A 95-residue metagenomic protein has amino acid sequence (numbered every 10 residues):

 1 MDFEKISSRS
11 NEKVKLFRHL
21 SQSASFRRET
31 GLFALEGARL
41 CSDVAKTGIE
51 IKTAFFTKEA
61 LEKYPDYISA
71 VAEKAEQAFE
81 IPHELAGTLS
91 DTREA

Functional and structural regions predicted by a protein language model:
M1-S69: Boundary-proximal intrinsically disordered activation/regulatory segments immediately upstream of a helical core
I68-A95: Glycine/small-residue-rich loop that forms an oxyanion/phosphate-binding "nest" at active or ligand-binding sites
